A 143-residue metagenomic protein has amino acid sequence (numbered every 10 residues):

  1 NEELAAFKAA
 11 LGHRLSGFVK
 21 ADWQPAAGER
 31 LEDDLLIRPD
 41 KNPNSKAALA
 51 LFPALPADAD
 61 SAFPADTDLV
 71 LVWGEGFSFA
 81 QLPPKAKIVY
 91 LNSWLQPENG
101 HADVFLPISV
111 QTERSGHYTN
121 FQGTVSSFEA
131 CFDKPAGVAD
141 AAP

Functional and structural regions predicted by a protein language model:
N1-P143: Non-catalytic alpha/beta scaffold blocks inside enzyme catalytic domains
